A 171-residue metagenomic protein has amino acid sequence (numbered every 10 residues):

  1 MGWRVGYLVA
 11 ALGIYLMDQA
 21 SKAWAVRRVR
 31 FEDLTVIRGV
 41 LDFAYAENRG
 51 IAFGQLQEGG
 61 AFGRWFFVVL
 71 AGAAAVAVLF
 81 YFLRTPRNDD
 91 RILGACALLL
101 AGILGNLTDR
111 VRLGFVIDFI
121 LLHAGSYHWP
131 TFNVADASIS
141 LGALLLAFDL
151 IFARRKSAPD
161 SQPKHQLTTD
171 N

Functional and structural regions predicted by a protein language model:
M1-N171: Alpha-helical transmembrane bundles and membrane-interface segments of multipass inner-membrane proteins
